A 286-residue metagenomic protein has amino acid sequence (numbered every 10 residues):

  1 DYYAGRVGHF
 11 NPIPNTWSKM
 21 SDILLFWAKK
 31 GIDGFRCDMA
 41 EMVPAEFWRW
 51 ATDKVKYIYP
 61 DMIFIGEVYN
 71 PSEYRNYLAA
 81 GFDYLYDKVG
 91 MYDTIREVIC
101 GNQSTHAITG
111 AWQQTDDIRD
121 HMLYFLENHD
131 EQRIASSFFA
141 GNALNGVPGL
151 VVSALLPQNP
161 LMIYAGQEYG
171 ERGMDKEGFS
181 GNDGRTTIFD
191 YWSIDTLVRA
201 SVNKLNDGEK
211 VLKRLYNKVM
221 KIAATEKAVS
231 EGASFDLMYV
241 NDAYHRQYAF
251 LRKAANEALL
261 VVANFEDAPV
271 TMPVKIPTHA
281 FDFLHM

Functional and structural regions predicted by a protein language model:
D1, K29, R36, E41-S72 (+1 more regions): Acidic/aromatic-lined carbohydrate-recognition and catalytic surfaces of CAZymes acting on diverse glycans
D1-F26, A51, Y57: Substrate-binding/active-site clefts of carbohydrate-active enzymes
D1-Y2, R6, G101-Q114: Core domains of carbohydrate- and sulfate-ester-processing enzymes
K19-A45, Y124, N128: Active-site groove signature of glycoside hydrolases
A28-K29, W112-R119, L123-Y124: Acidic (Asp/Glu)-rich catalytic clusters
G34-R36, D61-I65, D83, H121-Y124 (+1 more regions): Structural preference for beta-strand elements that scaffold enzyme active sites
A45-Y57, V68-C100, R172-G181: Substrate-binding cleft/loops of secretory-pathway carbohydrate-active enzymes
A107, R119-D120, E127-N128, R133-H285: Loop/helix patches that line or flank the sugar-binding groove of alpha-linked glycan CAZymes
